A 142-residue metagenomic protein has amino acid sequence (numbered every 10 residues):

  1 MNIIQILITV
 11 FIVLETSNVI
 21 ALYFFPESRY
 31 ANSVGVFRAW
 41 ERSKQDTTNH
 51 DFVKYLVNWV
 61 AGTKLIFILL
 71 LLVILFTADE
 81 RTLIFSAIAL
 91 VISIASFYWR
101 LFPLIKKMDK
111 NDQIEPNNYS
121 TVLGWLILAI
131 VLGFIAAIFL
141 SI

Functional and structural regions predicted by a protein language model:
M1-L7, N49-V53, D79-S86, S120: Membrane-interface helix-boundary signature
N2-V19, L83-I94: Alpha-helical transmembrane segments
V13-H50: Hydrophobic transmembrane helix segments
F37-K44, N49-L75: Core segments of alpha-helical transmembrane spans in multipass integral membrane proteins
L72-P103: Short alpha-helical packing/oligomerization segments
W99-S120, I142: Membrane-helix boundary connector in multi-pass membrane proteins
E115-G133: Alpha-helical membrane-associated segments of multi-pass integral membrane proteins
L132-I142: Juxtamembrane boundary at the C-terminal end of a transmembrane helix
